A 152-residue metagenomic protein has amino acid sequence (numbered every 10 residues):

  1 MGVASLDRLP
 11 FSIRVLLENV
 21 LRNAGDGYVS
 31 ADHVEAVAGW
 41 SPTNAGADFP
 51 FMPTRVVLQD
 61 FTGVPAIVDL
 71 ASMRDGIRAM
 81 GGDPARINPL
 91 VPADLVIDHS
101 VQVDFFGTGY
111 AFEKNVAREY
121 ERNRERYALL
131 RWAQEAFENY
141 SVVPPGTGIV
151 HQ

Functional and structural regions predicted by a protein language model:
M1-Q152: Fe-S-dependent hydro-lyases/dehydratases of central metabolism
